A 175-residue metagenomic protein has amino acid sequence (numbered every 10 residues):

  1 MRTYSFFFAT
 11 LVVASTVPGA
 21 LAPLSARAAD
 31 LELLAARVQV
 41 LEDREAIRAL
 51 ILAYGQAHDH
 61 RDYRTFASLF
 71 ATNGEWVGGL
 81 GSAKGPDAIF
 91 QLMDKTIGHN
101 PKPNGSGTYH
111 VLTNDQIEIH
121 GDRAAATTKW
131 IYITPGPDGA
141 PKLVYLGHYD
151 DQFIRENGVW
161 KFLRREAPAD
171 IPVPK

Functional and structural regions predicted by a protein language model:
M1-A20: Bacterial N-terminal signal peptides that target proteins for export
L24-Q56, H60, S68: Short, low-complexity N-terminal intrinsically disordered segments enriched in polar/charged residues
E45, G107-T108, K142-V144: Transmembrane beta-barrel outer-membrane domains
Y63-W130: A solvent-exposed, acidic/Ser-Thr-rich amphipathic alpha-helical stretch
H110-L112, V144-Y149: Short, surface-exposed coil-to-beta transition loops
R123-T127, L146-V173: Short beta-strand edge/turn micro-motifs at domain boundaries
W130-G136: Beta-strand elements of well-folded, non-transmembrane domains
G136-P141, P172-K175: A short, polar/proline- and glycine-enriched secondary-structure boundary/capping micro-motif
